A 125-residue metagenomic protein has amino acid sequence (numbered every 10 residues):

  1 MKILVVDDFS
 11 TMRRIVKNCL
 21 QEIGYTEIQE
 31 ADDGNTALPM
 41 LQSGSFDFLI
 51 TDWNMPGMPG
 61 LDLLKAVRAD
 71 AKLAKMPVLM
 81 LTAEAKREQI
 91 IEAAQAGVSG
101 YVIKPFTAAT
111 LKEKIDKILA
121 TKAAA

Functional and structural regions predicted by a protein language model:
S10-Q29: Two-component/phosphorelay signaling modules centered on CheY-like receiver
K17-N18, D62, A85-G100: Alpha4 helix (beta4-alpha4-beta5 surface) of REC/receiver domains from two-component response regulators
I28, L49, Y101-V102: Two-component signal transduction core modules
E30-F48: Acidic, metal-coordinating helix/loop segments flanking the phosphotransfer/catalytic sites of two-component signaling
D33-T36, P59-K65: Acidic catalytic/metal-coordinating carboxylates
D52, T82: Active-site residues of response regulator receiver
M55: Receiver (REC) domain active-site loop signature in two-component systems and cognate sites in sensor histidine kinases
F106-I115: C-terminal output helix
